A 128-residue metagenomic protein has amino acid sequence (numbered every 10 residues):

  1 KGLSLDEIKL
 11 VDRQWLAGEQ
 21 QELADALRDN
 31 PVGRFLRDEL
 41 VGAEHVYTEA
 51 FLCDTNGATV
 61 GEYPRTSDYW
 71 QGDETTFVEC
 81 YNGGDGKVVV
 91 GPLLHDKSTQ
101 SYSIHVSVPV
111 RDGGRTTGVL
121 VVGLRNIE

Functional and structural regions predicted by a protein language model:
K1-L5, D38-T59: Short N-terminal helix-loop-first-beta-strand/juxtamembrane motif that initiates sensory/input modules
K1-P31, A58: Extracellular/periplasmic ligand-binding regions of membrane signal-transduction receptors
A17-D38, P64-L94, G123: Extracytoplasmic/periplasmic sensor domains and loops in membrane signaling proteins
A43-E44, N82-G83, T99, D112: Extracellular/periplasmic catalytic domains that process cell-envelope and extracellular macromolecules
V46-T48, D85-K87, T116-G118: Loop/turn elements at helix/coil->beta-strand transitions in domains of secreted/extracellular proteins
F51, P92-L94, P109: Residue-level detector of beta-strand face positions
D54, D96, D112: Acidic surface patches and DE-rich sequence motifs
E62, T99-E128: Conserved beta-strands of PAS-like sensory domains
